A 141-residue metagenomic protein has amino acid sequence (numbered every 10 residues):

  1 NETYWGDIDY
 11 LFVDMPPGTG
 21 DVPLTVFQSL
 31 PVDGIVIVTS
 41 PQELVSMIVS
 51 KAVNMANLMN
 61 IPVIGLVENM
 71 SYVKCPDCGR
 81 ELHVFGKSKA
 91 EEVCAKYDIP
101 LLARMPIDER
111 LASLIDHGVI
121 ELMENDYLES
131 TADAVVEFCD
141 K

Functional and structural regions predicted by a protein language model:
N1-T25: Switch II (G3) loop of P-loop NTPases
E2-G6, Q28-P31, L58-M59: Conserved catalytic network of the ASCE P-loop NTPase/AAA+ motor domain
T3, M15, Q28, I64 (+1 more regions): Glycine-rich phosphate-binding loops of nucleotide-dependent enzymes
G6-D9, V32-I35, Y72-P76: Short, surface-exposed connector motifs at secondary-structure boundaries
P16, E43-S46, H83-V84: Active-site glycine- and acidic-residue-rich loops that bind and position anionic ligands or nucleotide-like cofactors
L24-F27, V49-S50, C78-G79: Short amphipathic alpha-helical segments
V32-L66: Helical hairpin unit composed of two closely spaced alpha helices linked by a short loop
M55-K141: C-terminal lobe/tail of nucleotide-utilizing enzymes
